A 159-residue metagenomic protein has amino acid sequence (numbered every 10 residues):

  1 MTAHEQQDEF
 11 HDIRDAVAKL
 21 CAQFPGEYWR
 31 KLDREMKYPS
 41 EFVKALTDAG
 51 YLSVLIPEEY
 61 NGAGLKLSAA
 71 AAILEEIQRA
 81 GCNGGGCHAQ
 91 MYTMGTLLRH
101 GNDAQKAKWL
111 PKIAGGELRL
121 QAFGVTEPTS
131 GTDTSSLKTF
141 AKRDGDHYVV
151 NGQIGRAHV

Functional and structural regions predicted by a protein language model:
M1-R14: Intrinsic disorder at enzyme termini
P25-R156: Glycine-rich flavin
